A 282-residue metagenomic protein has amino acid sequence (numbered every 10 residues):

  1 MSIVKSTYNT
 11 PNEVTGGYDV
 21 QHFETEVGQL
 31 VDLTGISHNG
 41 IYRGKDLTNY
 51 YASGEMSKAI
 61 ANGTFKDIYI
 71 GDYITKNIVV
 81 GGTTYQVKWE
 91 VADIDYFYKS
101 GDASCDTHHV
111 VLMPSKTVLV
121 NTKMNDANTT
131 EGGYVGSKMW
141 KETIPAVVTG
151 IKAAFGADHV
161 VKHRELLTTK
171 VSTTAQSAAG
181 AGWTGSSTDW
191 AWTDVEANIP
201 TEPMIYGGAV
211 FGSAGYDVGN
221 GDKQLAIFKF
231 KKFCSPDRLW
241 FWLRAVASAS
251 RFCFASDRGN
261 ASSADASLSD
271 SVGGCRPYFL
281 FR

Functional and structural regions predicted by a protein language model:
M1-Q29: Short, low-complexity N-terminal tether/leader segments at secretion or assembly junctions of large, surface-exposed
G28-R282: Collagenous Gly-X-Y triple-helix signature in extracellular proteins
